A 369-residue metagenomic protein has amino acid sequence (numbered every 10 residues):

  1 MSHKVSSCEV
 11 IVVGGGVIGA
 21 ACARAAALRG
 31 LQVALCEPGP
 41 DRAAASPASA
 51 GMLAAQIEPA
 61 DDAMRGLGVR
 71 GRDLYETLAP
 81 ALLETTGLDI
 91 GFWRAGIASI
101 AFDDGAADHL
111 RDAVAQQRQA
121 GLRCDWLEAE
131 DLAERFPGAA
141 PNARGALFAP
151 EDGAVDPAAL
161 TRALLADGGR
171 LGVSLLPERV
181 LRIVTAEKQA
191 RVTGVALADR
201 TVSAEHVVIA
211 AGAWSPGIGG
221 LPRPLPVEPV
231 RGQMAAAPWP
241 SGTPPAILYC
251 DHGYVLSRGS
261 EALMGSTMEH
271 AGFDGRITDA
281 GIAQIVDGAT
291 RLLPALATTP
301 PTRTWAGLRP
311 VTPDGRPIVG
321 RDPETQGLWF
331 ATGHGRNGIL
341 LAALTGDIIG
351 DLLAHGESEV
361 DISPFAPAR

Functional and structural regions predicted by a protein language model:
E9-A34: N-terminal Rossmann-like FAD-binding beta1-loop-alpha1 element of flavoenzymes
A21-R29, P38, G51-L53, I57 (+3 more regions): Active-site substrate-recognition segment that forms the wall of the catalytic cavity or substrate channel
E37, E128-A129, L176-R179, R303-W305: Short loop/edge segments at beta-strand edges and connector loops that shape dinucleotide/nucleotide cofactor-binding
G51-R135, G288-T290: Dinucleotide-binding Rossmann-like beta1-alpha1 core, especially the glycine-rich loop that anchors the ADP
L88-A101, A113, A120, C124-L171 (+3 more regions): Helix-loop-beta segment of a Rossmann-like dinucleotide-binding subdomain
L147-E205: Helical element adjacent to the flavin cofactor pocket in flavoenzyme catalytic cores
L293-A295, T299-R369: C-terminal catalytic lobe of FAD-dependent flavoproteins
